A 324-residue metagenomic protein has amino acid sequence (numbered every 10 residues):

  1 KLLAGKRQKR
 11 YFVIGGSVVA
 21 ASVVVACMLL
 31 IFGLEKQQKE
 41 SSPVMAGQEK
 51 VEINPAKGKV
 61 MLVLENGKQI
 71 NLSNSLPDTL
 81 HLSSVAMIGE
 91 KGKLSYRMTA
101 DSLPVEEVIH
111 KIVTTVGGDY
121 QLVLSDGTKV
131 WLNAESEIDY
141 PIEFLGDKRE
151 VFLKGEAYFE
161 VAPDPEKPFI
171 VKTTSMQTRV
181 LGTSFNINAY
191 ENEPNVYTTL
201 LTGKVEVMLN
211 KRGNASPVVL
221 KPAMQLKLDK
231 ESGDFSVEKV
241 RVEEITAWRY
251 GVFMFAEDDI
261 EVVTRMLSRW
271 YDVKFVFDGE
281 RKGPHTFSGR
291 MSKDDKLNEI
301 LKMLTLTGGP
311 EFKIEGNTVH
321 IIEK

Functional and structural regions predicted by a protein language model:
K1-R7, D278: Disordered, charged N-terminal biogenesis/targeting segments of membrane/secreted proteins
R10-S17, L29-K324: A residue-level detector for the "anchor" residue at the start of short, highly conserved motifs
A20-A21: Membrane-interface helix-loop junctions in multi-pass transporters/channels
V24: Active-site-proximal cofactor/substrate-binding loop regions of enzyme domains
